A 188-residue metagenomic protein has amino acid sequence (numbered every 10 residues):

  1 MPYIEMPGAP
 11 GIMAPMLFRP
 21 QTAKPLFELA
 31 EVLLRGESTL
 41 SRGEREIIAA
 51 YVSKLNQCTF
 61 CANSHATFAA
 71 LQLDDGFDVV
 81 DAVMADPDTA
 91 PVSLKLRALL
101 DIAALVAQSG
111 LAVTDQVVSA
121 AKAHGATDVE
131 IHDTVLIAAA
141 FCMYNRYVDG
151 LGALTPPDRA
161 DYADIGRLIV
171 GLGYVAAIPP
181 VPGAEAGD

Functional and structural regions predicted by a protein language model:
M1-D188: Hydrophobic alpha-helical segments
